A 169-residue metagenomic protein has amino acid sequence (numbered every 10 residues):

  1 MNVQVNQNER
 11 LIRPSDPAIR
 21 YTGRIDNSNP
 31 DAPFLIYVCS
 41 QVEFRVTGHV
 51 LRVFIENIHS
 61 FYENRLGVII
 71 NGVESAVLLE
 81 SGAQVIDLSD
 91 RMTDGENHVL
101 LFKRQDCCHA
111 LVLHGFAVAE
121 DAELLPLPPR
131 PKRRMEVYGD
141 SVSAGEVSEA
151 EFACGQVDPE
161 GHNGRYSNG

Functional and structural regions predicted by a protein language model:
M1-I36: Glycan-recognition and processing domains
S40-F44, G82-L88: Short strand-edge motifs at loop-to-beta-strand transitions and within beta-strands of extracellular beta-rich domains
Q41-R45, R52-N57: Short edge beta-strand/loop segments characteristic of extracellular beta-sandwich folds
L51-V53, Q84-H114: Short, well-structured beta-strand segments within conserved domains
F61-E74: Short, surface-exposed beta-strand/strand-loop-strand elements in extracellular ectodomains
V73, H109-R133: Glycine/proline-rich low-complexity spacer/linker segments in large multi-domain proteins
E74-S81: Short beta-strand segments within Ig-like beta-sandwich modules, predominantly Fibronectin type-III
A122-G169: Serine-esterase "nucleophile elbow" of acetyl-processing enzymes
